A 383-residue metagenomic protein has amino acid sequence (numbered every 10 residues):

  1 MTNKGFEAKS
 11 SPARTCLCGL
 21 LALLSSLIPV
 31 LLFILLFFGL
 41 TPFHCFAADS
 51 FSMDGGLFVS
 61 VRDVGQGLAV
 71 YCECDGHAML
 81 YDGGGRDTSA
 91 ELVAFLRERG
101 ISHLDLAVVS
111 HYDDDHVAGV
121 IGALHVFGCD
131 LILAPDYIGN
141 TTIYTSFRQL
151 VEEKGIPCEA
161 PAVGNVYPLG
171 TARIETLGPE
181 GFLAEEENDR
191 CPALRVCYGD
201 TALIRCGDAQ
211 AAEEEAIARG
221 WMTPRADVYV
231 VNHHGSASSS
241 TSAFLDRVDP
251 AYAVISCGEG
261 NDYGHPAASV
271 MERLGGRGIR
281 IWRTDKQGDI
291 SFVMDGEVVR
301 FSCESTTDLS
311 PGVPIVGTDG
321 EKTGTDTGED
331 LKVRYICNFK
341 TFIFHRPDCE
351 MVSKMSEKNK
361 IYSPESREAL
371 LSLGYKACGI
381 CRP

Functional and structural regions predicted by a protein language model:
M1-S50: Gram-positive cell-envelope targeting signals
T2-G5, F37-D330, G379: Non-globular, low-confidence helical/coil segments that flank catalytic cores
A13, G258, F339-K340: Alpha-helical structural elements
T15-L17, A94, A251, R334 (+2 more regions): Intrinsically disordered, low-complexity N-terminal regions enriched in serine/proline/glycine with scattered basic
C18, S26, V30-L31, G39 (+4 more regions): Short linear sequence motifs
I28, S242-D246, E272, F339-T341 (+2 more regions): Short alpha-helical interface patches
A47, E304, S310-P383: Mature, structured domains enriched in cysteine- and short glycine motifs
